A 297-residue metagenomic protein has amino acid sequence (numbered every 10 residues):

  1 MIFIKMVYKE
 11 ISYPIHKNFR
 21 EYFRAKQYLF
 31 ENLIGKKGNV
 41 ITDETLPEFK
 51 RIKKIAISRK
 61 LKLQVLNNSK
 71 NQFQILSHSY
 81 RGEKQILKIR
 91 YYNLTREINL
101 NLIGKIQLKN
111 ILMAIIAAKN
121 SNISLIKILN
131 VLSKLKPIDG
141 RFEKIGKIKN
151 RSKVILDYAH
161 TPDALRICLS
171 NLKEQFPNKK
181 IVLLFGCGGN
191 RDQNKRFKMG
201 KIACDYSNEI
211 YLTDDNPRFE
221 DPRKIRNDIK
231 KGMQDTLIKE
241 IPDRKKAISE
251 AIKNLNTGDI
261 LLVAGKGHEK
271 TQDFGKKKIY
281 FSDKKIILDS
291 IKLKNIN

Functional and structural regions predicted by a protein language model:
M1-V154, K230-Q234, K239: Acidic, Mg2+-coordinating active-site environments of NTP-dependent enzymes
M113-G140, K144-N297: ATP-dependent carboxylate-amine ligase
